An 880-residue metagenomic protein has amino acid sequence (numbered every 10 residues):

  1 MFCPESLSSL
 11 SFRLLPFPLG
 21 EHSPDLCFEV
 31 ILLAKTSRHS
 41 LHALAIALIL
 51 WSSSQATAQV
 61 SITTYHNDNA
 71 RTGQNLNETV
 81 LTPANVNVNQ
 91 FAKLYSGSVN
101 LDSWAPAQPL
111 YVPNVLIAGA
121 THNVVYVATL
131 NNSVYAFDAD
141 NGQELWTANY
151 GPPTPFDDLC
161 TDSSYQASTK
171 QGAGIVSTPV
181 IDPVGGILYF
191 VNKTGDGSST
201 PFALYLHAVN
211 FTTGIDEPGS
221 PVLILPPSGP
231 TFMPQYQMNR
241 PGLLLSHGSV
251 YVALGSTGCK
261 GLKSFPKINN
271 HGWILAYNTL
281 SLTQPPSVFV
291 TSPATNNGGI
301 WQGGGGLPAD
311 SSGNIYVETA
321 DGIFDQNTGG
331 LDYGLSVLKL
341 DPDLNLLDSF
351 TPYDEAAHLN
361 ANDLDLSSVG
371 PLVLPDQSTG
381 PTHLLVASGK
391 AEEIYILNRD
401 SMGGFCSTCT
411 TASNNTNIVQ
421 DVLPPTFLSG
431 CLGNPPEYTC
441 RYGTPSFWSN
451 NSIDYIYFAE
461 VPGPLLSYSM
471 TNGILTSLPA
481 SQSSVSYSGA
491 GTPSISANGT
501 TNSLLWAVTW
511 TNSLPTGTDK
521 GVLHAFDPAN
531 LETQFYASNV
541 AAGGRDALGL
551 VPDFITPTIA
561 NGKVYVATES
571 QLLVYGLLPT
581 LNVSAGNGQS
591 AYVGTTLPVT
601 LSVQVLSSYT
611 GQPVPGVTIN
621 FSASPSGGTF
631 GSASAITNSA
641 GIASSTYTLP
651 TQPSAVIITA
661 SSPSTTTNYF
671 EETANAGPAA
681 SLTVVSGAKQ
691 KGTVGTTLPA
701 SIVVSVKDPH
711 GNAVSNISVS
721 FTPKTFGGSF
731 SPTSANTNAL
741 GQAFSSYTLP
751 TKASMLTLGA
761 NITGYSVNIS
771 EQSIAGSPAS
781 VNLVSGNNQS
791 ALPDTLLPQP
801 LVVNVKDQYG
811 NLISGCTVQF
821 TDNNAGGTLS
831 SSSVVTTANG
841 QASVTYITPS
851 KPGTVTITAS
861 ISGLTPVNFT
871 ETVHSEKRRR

Functional and structural regions predicted by a protein language model:
P4-L15, E21-L44: Bacterial N-terminal signal peptides that target proteins for export
L7, L48, K877-R880: Enriched but not universal
H42-S52: Bacterial N-terminal signal peptides
S54-A58: Sec/Tat signal peptide C-region and signal peptidase I cleavage site
Q59-Q377, T382-G404, G443-W448, Y455-Y468 (+5 more regions): Mobile, glycine-rich extracellular loop/lid and propeptide segments that shape or gate substrate/ligand access
E393-S484: A glycine- and small/hydrophobic-rich beta-loop-beta segment that serves as a flexible "lid/hinge" or phosphate-binding
V422-Y442, S483-T492, E532-A560: Conserved blade-ending motifs and adjacent loop-strand segments that build the rim/top face of beta-propeller domains
L578-R880: The feature marks long extracellular or luminal low-complexity segments
